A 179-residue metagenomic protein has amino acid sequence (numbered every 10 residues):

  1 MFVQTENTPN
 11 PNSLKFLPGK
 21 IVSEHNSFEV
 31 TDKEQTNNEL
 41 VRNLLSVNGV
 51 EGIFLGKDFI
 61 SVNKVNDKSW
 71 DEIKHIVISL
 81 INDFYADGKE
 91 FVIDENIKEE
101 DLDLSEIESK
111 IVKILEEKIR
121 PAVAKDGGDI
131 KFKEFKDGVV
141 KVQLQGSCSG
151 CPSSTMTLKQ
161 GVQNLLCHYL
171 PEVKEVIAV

Functional and structural regions predicted by a protein language model:
M1-V179: Domain-level signature for proteins that mediate thiol-based redox and metal-cofactor handling
